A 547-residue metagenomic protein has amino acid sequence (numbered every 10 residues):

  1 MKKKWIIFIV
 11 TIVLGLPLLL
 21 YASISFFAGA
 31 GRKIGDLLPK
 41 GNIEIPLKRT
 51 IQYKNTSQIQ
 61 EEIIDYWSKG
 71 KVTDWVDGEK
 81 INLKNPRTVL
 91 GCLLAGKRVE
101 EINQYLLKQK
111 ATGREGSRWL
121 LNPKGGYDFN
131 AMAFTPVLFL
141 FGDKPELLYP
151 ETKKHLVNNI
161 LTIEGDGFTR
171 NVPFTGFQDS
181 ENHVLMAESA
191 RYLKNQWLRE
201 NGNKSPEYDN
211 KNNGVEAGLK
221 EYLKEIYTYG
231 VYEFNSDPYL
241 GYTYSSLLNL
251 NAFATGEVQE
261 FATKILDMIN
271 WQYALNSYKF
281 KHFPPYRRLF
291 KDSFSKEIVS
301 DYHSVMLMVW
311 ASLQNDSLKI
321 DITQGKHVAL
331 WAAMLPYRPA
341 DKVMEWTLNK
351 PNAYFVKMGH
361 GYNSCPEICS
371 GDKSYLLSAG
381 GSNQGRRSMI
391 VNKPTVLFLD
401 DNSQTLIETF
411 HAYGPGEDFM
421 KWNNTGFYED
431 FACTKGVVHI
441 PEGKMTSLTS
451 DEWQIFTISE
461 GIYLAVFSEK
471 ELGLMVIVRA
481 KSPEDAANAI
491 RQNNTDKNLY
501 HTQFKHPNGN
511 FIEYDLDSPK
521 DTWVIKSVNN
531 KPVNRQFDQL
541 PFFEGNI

Functional and structural regions predicted by a protein language model:
M1-A22: N-terminal Sec-pathway targeting helices
V13, L18-L19, I59, L223 (+2 more regions): Alpha-helical protein-protein interaction elements
Y21-M186, Y208-L219, W310-I547: Ser/Thr/Asn(+Pro)-rich, low-complexity disordered segments
L47, R118, N171, T175 (+5 more regions): Generic preference for well-ordered secondary structure
N55-I59, I64-D65, V72-I81, L90-G91 (+6 more regions): Catalytic cores of extracellular degradative/oxidative enzymes
L138-L240, Y244-A274, K279: Eukaryote-skewed repeat-based solenoidal scaffolds used as protein-protein interaction platforms, primarily
L248, Q259-G325: Extended amphipathic alpha-helical segments with heptad-repeat/coiled-coil character used for oligomerization, fusion
